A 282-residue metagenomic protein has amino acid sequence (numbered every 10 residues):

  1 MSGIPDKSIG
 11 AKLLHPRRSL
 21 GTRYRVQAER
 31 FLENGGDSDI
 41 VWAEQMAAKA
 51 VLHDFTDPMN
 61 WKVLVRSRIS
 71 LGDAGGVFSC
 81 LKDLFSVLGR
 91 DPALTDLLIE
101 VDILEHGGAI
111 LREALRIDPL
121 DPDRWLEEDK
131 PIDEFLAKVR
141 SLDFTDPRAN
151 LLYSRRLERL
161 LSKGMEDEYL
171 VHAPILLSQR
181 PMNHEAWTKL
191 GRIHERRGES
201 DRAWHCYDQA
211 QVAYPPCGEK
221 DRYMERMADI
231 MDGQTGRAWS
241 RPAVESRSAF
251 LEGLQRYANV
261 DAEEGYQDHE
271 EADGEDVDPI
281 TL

Functional and structural regions predicted by a protein language model:
M1-N34, S79, D83-E168, Q211-L282: Intrinsically disordered, low-complexity, charge-biased linker/tail regions
V26-E29, P58-L71: Non-membrane alpha-helical segments in proteins
N34-D37, L71, K163, R197: Structural motif corresponding to the intra-repeat A-B loop/turn of tetratricopeptide repeats
D37-I40, A74, E166-D167, S200: TPR-repeat structural position
W42, K49, D83, H172-I175 (+2 more regions): The canonical alpha-helical register within tetratricopeptide repeats
